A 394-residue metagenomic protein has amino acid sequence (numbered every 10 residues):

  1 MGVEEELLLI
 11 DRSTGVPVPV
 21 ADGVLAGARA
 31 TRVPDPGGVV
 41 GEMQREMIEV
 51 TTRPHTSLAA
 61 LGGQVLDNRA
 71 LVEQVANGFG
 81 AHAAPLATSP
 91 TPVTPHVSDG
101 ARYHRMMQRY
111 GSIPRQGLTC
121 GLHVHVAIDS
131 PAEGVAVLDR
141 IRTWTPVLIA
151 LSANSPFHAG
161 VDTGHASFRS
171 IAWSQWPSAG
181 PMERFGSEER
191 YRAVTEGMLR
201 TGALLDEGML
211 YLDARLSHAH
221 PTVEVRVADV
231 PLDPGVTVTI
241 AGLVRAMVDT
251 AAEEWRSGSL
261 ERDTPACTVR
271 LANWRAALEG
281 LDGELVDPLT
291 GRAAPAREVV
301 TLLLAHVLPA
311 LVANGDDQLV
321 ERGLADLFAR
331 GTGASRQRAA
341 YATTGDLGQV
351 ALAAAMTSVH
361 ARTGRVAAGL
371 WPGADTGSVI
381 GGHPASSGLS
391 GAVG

Functional and structural regions predicted by a protein language model:
M1-F79, W173-G394: C-terminal accessory/tail domains of diverse enzymes
P34, G38-G41, R45, V97 (+4 more regions): N-proximal short alpha-helices
R53-C120: Well-ordered mid-protein domain cores that form the structural environment of catalytic cofactors
H55, H82, H96, H104 (+7 more regions): Histidine (H) residue identity feature
L61-V65, S130, V137: Residue-level preference for long, well-ordered alpha-helices that form the structural scaffold of enzyme catalytic
L86, P90-P92, A101, R105-L122 (+2 more regions): Metal-dependent DNA replication initiation modules
